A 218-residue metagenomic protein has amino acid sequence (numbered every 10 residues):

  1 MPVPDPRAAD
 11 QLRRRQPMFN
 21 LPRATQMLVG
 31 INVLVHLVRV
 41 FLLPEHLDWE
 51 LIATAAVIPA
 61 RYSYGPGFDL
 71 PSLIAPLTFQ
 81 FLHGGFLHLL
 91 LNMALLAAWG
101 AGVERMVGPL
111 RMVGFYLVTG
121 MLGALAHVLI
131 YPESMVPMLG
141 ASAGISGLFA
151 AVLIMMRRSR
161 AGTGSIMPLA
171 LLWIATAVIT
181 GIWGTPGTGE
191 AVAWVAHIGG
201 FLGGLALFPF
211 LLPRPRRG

Functional and structural regions predicted by a protein language model:
P2-G218: A detector for small-residue-rich transmembrane helices and their helix-helix packing motifs
